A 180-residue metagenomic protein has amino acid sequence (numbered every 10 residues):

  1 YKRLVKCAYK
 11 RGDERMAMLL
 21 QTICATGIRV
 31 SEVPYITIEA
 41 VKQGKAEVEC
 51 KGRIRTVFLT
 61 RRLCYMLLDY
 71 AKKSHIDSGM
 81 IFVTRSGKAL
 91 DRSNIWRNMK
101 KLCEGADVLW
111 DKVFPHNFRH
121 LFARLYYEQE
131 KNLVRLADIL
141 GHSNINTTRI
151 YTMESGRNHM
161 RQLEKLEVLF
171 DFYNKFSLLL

Functional and structural regions predicted by a protein language model:
Y1, R15-A17, R92, W96 (+2 more regions): Short, leucine-enriched amphipathic alpha-helices that occur as contiguous helical runs
Y1-V30: Basic, Lys/Arg- and aromatic-enriched nucleic-acid-binding interface segment
Q21, A25, R119-S143, I150: C-terminal catalytic core of tyrosine-transesterase DNA break-rejoin enzymes
T26, V30-S31, Y35-D69: Conserved tyrosine-mediated DNA breakage-rejoining catalytic core shared by Y-recombinases
C50-L68, G79-K100: C-terminal catalytic core of Y-nucleophile DNA break-rejoin enzymes
K51, L140, I145-K165: Catalytic-site neighborhood detector that most strongly recognizes the C-terminal catalytic loop/helix of tyrosine
E167-L180: C-terminal secondary-structure termini that scaffold catalytic or DNA-interacting sites
